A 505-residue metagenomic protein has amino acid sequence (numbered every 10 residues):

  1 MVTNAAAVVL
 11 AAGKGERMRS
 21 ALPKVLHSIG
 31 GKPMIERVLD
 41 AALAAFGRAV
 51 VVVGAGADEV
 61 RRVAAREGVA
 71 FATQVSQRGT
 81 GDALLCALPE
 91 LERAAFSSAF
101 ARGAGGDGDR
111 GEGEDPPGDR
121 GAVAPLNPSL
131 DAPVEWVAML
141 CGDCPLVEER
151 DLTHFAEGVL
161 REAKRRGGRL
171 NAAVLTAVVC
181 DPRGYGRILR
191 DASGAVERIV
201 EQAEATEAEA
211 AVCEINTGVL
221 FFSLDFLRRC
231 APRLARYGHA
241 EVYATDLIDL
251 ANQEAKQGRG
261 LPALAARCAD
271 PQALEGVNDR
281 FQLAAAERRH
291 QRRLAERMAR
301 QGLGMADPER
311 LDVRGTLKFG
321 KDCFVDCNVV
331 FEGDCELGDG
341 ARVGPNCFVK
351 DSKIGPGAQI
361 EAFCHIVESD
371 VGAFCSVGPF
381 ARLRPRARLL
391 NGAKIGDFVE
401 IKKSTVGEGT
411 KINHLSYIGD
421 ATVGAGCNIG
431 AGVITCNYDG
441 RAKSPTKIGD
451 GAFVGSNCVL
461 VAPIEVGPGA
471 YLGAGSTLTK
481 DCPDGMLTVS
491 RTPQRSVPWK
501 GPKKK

Functional and structural regions predicted by a protein language model:
V2-A6, K14, S28, K32-G103 (+3 more regions): Conserved N-terminal catalytic core of the sugar/cofactor nucleotidyltransferase
A7-V9, V51, M139, A172-L175 (+1 more regions): Structural beta-sheet core signal
A163-V178: A short, conserved acidic/glycine-rich loop-to-beta-strand motif that forms the donor nucleotide-sugar/metal
A177-E207: Rossmann-like NAD(P)H-binding beta-loop-alpha module
E197-R292, E296: Catalytic-core segments of class I nucleotidyltransferases/pyrophosphorylases that form NMP-activated intermediates
N216-V219, G315, S444, A462: Glycine/small-residue-rich pyrophosphate-binding loop that anchors the diphosphate of NDP-sugar donors
Q253-Q257, P262-H365, V371-S376: Extended, small-residue-rich solenoid/repeat segments and analogous flexible loops that form exposed scaffolds
Q359-K505: Glycine-rich hexapeptide-repeat left-handed beta-helix
